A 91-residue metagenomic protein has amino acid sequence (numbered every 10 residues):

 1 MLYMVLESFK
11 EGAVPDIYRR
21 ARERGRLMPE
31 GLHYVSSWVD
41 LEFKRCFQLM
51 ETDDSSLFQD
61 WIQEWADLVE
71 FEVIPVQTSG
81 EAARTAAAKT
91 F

Functional and structural regions predicted by a protein language model:
M1-V35, D40-R45, D53-L57, Q77-F91: Short S/T/G/P-rich N-terminal loop/turn motif that feeds into the first structured element of a domain
A13-V14, D67-V69: A short local loop/turn or secondary-structure capping micro-motif enriched for an aromatic residue
L49: Small, basic N-terminal interaction modules of short regulatory proteins
F58-W65: Short, electropositive alpha-helical surface patch
L68-S79: Conserved short beta-strand edge segments in small beta-sheet-based binding/regulatory domains
